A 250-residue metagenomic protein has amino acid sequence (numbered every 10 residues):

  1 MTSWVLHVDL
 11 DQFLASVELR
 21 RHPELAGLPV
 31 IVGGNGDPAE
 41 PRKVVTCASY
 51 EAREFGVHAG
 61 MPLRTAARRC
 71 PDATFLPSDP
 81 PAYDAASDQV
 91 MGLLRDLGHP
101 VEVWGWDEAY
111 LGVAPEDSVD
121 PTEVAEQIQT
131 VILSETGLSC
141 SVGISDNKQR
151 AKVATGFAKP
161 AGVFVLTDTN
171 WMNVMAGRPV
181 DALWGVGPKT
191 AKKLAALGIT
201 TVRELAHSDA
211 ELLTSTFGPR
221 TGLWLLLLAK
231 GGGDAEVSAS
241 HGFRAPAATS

Functional and structural regions predicted by a protein language model:
M1-W106, Y110: Residues that scaffold, gate, or flank divalent-cation-dependent active/transport sites
V17-L19, K43-C47, R150-A158, E236-H241: Short acidic, glycine/serine/threonine-rich loops at helix termini
Q89, L93-L97, Q127-T136, K193 (+1 more regions): Generic non-transmembrane alpha-helical segments
W106-L111, K148, S208: Short, conserved phosphate-binding/catalytic loop or strand-edge motifs used in phosphoryl-/nucleotidyl-transfer
L111-D117: Short beta-strand-to-loop capping motifs
D120-D181: Long, highly charged, low-complexity intrinsically disordered interaction regions that mediate electrostatic DNA/RNA
A182, T190-S250: DNA-contacting surface of Y-family translesion DNA polymerases
